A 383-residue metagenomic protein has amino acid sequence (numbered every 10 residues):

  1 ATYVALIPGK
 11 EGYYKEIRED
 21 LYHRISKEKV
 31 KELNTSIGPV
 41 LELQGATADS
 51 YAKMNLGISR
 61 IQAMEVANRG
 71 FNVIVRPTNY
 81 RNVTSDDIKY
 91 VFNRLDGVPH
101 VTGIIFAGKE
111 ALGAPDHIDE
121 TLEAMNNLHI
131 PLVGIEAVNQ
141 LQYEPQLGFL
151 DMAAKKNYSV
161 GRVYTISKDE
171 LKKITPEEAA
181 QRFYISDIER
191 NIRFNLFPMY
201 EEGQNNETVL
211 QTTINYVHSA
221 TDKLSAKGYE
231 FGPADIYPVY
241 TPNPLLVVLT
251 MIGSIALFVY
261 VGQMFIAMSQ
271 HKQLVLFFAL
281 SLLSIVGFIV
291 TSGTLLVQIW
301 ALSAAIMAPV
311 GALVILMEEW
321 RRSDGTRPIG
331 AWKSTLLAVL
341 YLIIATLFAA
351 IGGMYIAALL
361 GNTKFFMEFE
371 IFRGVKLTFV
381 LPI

Functional and structural regions predicted by a protein language model:
A1-P244: Soluble extramembrane regions of membrane proteins in the secretory/endomembrane system
V248-I383: Alpha-helical transmembrane segments of integral membrane proteins
